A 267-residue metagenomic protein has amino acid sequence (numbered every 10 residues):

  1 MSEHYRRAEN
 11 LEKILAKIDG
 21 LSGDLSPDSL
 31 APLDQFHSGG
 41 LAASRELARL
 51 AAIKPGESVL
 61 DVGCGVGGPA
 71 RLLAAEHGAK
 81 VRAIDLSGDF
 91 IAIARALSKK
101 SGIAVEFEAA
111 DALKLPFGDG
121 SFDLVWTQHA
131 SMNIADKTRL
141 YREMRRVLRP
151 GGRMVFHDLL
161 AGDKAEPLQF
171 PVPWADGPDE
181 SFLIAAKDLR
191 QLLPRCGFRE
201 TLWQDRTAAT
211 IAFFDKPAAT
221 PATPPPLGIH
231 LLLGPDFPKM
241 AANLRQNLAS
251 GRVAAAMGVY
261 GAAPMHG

Functional and structural regions predicted by a protein language model:
M1-D28: N-terminal, positively charged/glycine-rich alpha-helical extensions of SAM-dependent methyltransferases
H37-P55: Conserved alpha-helix/loop element of class I SAM-dependent methyltransferases that forms part of the SAM/SAH-binding
S58-V62, V66-K114: Class I SAM-dependent methyltransferase SAM/SAH-binding core
L113-L124: A short acidic, Gly/Pro-enriched loop at the edge of an enzyme's catalytic core that lines a small-molecule cofactor
T138-R153: A short glycine-rich, Lys/Arg-flanked "PGG" loop and its adjoining helix->strand segment in the class I
L159-E180: Short, glycine-/aromatic-enriched active-site segment of Class I SAM-dependent methyltransferases
S181-G197: Short alpha-helix
L202-G267: Conserved Class I S-adenosyl-L-methionine
